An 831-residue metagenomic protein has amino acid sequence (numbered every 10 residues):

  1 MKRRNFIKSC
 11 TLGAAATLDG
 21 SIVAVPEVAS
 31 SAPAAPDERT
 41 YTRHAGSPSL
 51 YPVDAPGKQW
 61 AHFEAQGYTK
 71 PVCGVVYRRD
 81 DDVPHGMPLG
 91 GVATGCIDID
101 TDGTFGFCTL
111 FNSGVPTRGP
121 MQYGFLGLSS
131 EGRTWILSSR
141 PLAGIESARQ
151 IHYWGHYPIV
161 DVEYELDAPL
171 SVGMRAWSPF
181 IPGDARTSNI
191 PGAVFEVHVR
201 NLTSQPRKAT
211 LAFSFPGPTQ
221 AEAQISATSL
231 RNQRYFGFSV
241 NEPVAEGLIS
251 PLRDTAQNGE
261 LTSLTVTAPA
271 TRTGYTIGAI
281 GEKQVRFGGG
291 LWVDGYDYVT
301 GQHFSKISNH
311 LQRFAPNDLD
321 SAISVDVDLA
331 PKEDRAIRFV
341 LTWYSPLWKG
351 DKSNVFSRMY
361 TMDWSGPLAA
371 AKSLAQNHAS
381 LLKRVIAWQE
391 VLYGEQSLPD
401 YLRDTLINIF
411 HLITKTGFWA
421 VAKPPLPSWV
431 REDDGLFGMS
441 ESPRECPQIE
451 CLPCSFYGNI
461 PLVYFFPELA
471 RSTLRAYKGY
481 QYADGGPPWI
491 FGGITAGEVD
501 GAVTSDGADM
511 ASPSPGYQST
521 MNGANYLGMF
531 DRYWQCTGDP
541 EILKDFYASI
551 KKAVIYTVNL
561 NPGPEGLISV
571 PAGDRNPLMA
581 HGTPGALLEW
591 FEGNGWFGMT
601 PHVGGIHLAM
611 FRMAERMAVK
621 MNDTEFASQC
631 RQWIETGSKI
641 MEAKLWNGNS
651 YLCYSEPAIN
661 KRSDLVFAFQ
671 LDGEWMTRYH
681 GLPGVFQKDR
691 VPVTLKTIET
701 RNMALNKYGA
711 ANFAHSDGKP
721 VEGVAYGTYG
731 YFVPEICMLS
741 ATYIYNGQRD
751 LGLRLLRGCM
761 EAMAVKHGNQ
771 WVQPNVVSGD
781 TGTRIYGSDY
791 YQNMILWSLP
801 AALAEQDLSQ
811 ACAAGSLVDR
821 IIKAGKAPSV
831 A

Functional and structural regions predicted by a protein language model:
N5-V28: N-terminal export signals
I7, P33-E131: Beta-strand-rich N-terminal accessory domains
S30-P71, V76-Y77, L166-M174, S178-G192 (+6 more regions): Acidic/polar, glycine-enriched structural segments that form the non-catalytic walls/loops of the carbohydrate-binding
D80-D82, L89, M121, G155-Y157 (+8 more regions): Short, solvent-exposed loop/turn segments at the edges of secondary structure
T117-E163: Active-site acidic/histidine clusters and adjacent loop/turn architecture that either coordinate catalytic ions
G124-S138, N201, V327, S365-L382 (+9 more regions): Aromatic-rich carbohydrate-recognition surfaces in CAZymes
S147-E163, P169, D254-N309, E390-W429 (+5 more regions): Active-site acid/base region of carbohydrate-active enzymes
C451-A483, G523-N525, A548, P601-K620 (+4 more regions): Active-site core of glycosidic bond-cleaving carbohydrate-active enzymes
